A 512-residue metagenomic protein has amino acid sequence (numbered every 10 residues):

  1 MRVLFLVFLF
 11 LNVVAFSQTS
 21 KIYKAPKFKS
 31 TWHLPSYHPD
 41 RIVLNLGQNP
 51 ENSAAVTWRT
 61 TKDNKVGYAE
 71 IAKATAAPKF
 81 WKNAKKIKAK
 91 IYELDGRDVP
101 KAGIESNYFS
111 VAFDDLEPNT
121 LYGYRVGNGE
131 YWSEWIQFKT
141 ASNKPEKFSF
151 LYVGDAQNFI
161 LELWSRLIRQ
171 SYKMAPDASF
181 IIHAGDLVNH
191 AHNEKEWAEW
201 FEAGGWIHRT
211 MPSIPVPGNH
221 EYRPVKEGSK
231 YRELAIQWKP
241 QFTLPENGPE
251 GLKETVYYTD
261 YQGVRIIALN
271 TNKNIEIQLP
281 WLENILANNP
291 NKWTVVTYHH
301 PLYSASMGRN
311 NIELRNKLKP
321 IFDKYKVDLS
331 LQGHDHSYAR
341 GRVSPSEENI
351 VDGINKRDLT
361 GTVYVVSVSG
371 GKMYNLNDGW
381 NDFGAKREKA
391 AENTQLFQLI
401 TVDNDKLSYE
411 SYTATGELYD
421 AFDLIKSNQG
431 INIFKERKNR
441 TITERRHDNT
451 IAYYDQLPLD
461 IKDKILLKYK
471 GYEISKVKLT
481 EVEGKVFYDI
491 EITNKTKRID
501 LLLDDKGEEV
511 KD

Functional and structural regions predicted by a protein language model:
M1-K21: Bacterial Sec-dependent N-terminal signal peptides
A15-Y152, D403, S408-E444: Acidic, histidine-bearing metal-coordination/catalytic regions of metal-dependent phosphoesterases
G103, N107-F113, L121-Q137, K195-P290 (+4 more regions): Extended active-site neighborhood of metal-dependent phosphoesterases/phosphodiesterases
S106, Y131-A184, N189-H190: An acidic-aromatic substrate-binding cleft motif
Y152-G154, F180-D186, P212-N219, L269-N270 (+3 more regions): Active-site neighborhood of phospho(di)ester-bond hydrolases with catalytic His/Asp-centered motifs
N289-Q332, E348-V351: Active-site-proximal segments of metal-dependent phosphoesterases and phosphodiesterases across multiple
H447-K476: Short, non-transmembrane alpha-helical segments in secretory-pathway proteins
E473-L503: Exposed beta-strand-loop-beta-strand "reactive/processing" segments of non-cytosolic proteins
